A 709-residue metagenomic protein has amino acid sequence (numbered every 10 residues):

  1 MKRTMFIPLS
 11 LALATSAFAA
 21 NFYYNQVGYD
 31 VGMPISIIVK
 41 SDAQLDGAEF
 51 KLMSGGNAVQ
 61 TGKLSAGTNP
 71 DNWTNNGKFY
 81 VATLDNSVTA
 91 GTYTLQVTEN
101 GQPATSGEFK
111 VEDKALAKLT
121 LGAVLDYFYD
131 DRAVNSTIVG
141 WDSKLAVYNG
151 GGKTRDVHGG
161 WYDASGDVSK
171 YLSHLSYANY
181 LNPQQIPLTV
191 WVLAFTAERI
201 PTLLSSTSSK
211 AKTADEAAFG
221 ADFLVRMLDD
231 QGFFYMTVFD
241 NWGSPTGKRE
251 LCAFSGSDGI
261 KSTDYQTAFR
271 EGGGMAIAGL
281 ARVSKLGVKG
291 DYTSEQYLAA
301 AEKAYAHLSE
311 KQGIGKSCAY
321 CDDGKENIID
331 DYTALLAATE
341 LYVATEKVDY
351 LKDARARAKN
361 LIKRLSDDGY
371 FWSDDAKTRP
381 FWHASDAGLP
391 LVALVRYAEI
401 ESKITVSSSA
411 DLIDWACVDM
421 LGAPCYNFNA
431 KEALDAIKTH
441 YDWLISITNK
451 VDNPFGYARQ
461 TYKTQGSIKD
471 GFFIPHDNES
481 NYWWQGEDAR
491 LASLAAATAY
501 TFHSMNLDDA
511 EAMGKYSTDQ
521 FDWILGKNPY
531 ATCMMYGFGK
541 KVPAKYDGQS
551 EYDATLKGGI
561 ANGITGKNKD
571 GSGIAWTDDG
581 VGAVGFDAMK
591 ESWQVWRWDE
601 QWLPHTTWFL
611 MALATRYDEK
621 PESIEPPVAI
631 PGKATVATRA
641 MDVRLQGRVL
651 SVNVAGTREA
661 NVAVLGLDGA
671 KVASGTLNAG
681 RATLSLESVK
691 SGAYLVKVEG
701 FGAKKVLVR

Functional and structural regions predicted by a protein language model:
I7-S16: Bacterial N-terminal signal peptides
A19-A43, F109-A133, A640-M641: Non-catalytic, glycine-rich low-complexity segments
V27-E49, S54-P103, D131-P187, D240-L286 (+4 more regions): Aromatic (Trp/Tyr) and acidic
N69-Y80, L84, G647-V649, K671-V689: Glycine-centered tight-turn motifs at strand-turn-strand junctions
T105, A634, V652, S691-R709: C-terminal tail/sorting-segment detector
T213-F233: Carboxylate/His-rich catalytic cores and anion/metal-binding grooves
P621-V649, N653-T657: Residue-level detector of functionally pivotal "anchor" positions at catalytic/ligand-binding pockets or at interdomain
L665-K671, Y694: Short, glycine-anchored, charge-dense loop/turn motifs used at functional sites
